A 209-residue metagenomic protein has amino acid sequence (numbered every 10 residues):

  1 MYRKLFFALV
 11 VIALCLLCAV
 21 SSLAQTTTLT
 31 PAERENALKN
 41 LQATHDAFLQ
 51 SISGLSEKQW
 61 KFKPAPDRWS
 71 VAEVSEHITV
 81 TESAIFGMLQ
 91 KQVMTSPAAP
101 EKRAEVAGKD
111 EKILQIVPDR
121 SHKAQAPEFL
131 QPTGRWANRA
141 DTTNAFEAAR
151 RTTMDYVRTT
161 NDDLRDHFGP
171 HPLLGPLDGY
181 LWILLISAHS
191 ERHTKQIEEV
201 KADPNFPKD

Functional and structural regions predicted by a protein language model:
M1-L5: Positively charged n-region of N-terminal signal peptides that target proteins for export
A8-A19: Bacterial N-terminal signal peptides
S22-A24: Boundary at the C-terminal end of the N-terminal hydrophobic targeting segment
T26-T44: Short N-terminal segments immediately surrounding and downstream of signal-peptide cleavage
N40, K109-L164: Acidic/histidine-rich alpha-helical segments that form the ligand environment of transition-metal centers
L55-E57: Post-signal-peptide N-terminal segment of Sec-exported extracytoplasmic proteins
F62-E111, I116, R151, D155-T159 (+1 more regions): Short, contiguous alpha-helical
